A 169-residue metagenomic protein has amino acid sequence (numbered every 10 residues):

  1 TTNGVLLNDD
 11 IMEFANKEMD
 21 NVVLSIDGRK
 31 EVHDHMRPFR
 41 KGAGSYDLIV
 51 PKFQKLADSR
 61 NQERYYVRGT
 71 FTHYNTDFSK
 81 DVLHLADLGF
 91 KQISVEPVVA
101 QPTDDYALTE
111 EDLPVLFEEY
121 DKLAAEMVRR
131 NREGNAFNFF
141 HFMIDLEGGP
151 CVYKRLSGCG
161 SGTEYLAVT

Functional and structural regions predicted by a protein language model:
T1-R29: Conserved SAM/AdoMet-binding glycine-rich loop
E31, M36-V50, Q54, D58-A167: Radical SAM enzyme [4Fe-4S]-AdoMet core and its adjacent flexible, acidic and glycine-rich loops/tails across
